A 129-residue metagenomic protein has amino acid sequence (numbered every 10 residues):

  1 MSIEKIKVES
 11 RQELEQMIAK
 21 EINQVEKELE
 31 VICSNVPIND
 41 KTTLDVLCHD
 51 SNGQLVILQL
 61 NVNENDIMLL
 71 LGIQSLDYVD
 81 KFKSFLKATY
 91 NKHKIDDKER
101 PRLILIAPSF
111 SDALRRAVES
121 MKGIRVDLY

Functional and structural regions predicted by a protein language model:
M1-Y129: Charged, terminal alpha-helix-loop-beta segments that serve as non-catalytic nucleic-acid engagement and/or assembly
